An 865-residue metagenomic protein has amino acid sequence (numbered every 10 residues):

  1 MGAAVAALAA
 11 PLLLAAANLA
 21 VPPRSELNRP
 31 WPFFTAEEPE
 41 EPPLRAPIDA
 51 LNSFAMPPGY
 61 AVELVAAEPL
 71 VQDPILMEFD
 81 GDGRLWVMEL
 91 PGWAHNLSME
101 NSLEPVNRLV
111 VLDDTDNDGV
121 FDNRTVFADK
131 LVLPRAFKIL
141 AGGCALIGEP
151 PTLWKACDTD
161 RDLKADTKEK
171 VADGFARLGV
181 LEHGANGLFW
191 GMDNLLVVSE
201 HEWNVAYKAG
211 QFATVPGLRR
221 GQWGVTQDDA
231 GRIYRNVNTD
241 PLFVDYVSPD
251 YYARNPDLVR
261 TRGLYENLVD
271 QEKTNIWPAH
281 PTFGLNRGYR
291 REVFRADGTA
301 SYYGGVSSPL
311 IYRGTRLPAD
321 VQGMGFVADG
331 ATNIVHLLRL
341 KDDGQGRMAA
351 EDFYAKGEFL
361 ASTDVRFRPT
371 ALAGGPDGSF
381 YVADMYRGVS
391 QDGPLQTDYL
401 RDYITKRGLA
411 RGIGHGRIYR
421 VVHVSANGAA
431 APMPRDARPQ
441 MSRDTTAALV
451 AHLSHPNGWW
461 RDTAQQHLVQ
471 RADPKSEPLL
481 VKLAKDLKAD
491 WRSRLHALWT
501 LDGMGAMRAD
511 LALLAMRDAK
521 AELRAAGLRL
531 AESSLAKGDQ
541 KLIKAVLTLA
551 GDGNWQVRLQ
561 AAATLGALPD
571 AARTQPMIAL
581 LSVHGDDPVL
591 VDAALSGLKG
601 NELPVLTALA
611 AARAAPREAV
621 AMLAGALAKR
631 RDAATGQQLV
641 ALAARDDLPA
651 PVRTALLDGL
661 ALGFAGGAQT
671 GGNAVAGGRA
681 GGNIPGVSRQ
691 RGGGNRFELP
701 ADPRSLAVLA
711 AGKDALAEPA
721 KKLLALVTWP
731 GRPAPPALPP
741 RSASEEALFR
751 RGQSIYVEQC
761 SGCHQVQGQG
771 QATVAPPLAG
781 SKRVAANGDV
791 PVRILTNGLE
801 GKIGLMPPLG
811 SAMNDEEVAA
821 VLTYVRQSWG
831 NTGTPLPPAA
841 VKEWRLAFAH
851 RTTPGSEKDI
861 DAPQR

Functional and structural regions predicted by a protein language model:
G2-A15: Bacterial N-terminal signal peptides
A17-A448, W459, V469, I543: Beta-propeller domains with acidic blade repeats across secreted/periplasmic ectodomains and cytosolic WD/CNH propellers
P22-E41, R679-A680, A734-E746, P808-L809 (+1 more regions): Flexible coil segments in periplasmic/lumen-exposed cytochrome c-class electron-transfer proteins
A209-G210, K356-G357, D398-K406, A563 (+4 more regions): Short beta-alpha connecting loops at secondary-structure transitions that line or flank enzyme active sites
L372, A383, I418-V421, G752-V766 (+2 more regions): The canonical Cys-X-X-Cys-His
A383, G408-G414, V422-S754, P837 (+2 more regions): Long, ordered, helix-rich scaffold segments
E745-Q769, R783-N797: Sequence/structural segment immediately N-terminal to covalent heme-attachment motifs in c-type and related
P777-R793, N797, G801-A819, Q827-T832: Electron-transfer interface patches adjacent to heme c in soluble/periplasmic c-type cytochromes and di-/multiheme
